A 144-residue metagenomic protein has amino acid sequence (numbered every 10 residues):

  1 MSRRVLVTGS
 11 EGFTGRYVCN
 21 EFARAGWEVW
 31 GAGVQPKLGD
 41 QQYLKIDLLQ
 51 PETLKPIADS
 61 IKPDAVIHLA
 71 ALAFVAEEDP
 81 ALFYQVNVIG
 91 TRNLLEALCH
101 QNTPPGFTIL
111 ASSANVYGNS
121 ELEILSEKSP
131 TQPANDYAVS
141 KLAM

Functional and structural regions predicted by a protein language model:
V5-A25: N-terminal Rossmann NAD(P)H-binding glycine-rich loop of SDR-like oxidoreductase domains
T8, A32, V66-A70, T108-A114: SDR active-site strand-loop-helix element
W27-P36: Conserved glycine-rich Rossmann-like NAD(P)H-binding loop of the short-chain dehydrogenase/reductase
G39-Q50: Rossmann-fold cofactor-recognition segment
L48-V86: NAD(P)H-binding glycine-rich loop region in Rossmannoid oxidoreductase-like domains and their noncatalytic homologs
D64, A81, Q85-R92, G106 (+2 more regions): Conserved internal alpha-helix in NAD(P)-dependent oxidoreductase domains
R92-D136: Conserved Rossmann-fold NAD(P)-dependent oxidoreductase catalytic core, especially the SDR/UDP-sugar
A134-M144: Active-site Tyr-X1-5-Lys
